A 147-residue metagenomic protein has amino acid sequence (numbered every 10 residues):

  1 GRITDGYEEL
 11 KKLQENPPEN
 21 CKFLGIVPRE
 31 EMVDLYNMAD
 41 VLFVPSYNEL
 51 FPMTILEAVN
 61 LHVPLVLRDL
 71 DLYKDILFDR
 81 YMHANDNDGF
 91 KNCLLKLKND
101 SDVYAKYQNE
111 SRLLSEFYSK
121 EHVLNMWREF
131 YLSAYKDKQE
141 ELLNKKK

Functional and structural regions predicted by a protein language model:
L10-V27: Nucleotide-activated donor-binding/catalytic signature segment of Leloir-type glycosyltransferases, i.e., the conserved
D34-A39: Short alpha-helical donor nucleotide-sugar binding micro-motif in glycosyltransferases
L42-F43: A short hydrophobic beta-strand element within the catalytic core of glycosyltransferases that build diverse glycans
Y47: Aromatic "clamp/platform" in nucleotide-sugar-dependent glycosyltransferases that forms part of the donor/acceptor
P64-L67: Short hydrophobic beta-strand element within catalytic cores of glycosyltransferases and related nucleotide-activated
F78-D88, K96-S101: Conserved acidic donor-binding segment of nucleotide-sugar-dependent glycosyltransferases
K96-L113, K136-L142: Conserved donor-nucleotide binding/catalytic region of nucleotide-linked donor-dependent transferases
K120-K147: C-terminal alpha-helical cap of glycosyltransferases
